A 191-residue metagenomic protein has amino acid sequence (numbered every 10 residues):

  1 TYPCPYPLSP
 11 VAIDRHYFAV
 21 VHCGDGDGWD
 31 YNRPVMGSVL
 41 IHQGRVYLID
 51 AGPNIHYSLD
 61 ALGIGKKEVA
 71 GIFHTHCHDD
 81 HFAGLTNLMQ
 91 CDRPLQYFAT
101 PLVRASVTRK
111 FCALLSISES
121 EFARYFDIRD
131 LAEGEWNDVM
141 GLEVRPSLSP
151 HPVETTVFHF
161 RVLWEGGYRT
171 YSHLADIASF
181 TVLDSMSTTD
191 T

Functional and structural regions predicted by a protein language model:
T1-G28, N32-I41, E133-T191: Metal-dependent phosphodiesterase/nuclease catalytic metal-binding core
V35-G37, L62-G65, N87-Q90, F111-L114 (+2 more regions): Short, glycine/charged-enriched secondary-structure capping and boundary segments
D50, A83, V153-T155: Residues that form or flank phosphate/diphosphate-binding pockets in enzymes that use nucleotide phosphates
D50, L59, H76, Y97 (+3 more regions): Divalent metal-coordination and catalytic microenvironments
P53-L102: Active-site metal-binding motif and surrounding structural segment of the metallo-beta-lactamase
H81-G84, V107-R109, V182-L183: Short, charged, surface-exposed secondary-structure boundary motifs
R93-T156, L163-W164: Flexible, acidic/histidine-containing loops and adjacent segments that form or flank the divalent-metal
